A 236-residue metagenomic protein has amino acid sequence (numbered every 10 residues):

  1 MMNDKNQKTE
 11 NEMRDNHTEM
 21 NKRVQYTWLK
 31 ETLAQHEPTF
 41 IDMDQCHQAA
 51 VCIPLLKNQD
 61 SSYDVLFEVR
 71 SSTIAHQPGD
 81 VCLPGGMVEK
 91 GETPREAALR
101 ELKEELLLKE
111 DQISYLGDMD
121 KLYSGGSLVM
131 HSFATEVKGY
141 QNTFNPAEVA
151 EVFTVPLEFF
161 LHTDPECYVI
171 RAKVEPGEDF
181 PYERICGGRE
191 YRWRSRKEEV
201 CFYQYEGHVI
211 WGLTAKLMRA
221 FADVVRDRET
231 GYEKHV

Functional and structural regions predicted by a protein language model:
M1-C82, M87-S132, E136-Q141, E158 (+2 more regions): N-terminal leader/linker segments that precede catalytic domains of diphosphate-processing enzymes
F144-D179: Acidic, glycine-rich loop-and-strand cores that form catalytic or ligand-binding grooves in diverse globular domains
